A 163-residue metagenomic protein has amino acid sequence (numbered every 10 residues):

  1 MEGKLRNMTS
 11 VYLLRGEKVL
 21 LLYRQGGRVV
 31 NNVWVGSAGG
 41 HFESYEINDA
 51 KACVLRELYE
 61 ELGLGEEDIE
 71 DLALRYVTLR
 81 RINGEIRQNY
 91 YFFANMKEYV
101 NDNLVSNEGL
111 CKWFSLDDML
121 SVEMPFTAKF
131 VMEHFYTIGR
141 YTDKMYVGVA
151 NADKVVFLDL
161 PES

Functional and structural regions predicted by a protein language model:
M1-S10, G16, G27: Acidic, metal-coordinating catalytic segment for phosphate/diphosphate chemistry, firing primarily on the Nudix
N7-T9, E17, Q88-Y90, G109 (+1 more regions): Change "...and in nucleic-acid phosphodiester-cleaving endonucleases..." to "...and in nucleic-acid processing enzymes
L13-L14, A150: Generic beta-strand structural signal
L14-V19, G27-R28, M96-V100: Short, charged/polar surface micro-motifs in flexible loops or helix N-caps
K18-Y59, V155-S163: Conserved Nudix-box catalytic region and its N-terminal flanking loop in Nudix hydrolases and closely related
H41-E70, Y76-T127, P161: Unchanged
V122-E123, T127-F130, H134-K144: Charged, low-complexity C-terminal accessory regions
Y136-S163: Charged phosphate-binding loop/patch that engages nucleotide di/tri-phosphates or the phosphate backbone of nucleic
